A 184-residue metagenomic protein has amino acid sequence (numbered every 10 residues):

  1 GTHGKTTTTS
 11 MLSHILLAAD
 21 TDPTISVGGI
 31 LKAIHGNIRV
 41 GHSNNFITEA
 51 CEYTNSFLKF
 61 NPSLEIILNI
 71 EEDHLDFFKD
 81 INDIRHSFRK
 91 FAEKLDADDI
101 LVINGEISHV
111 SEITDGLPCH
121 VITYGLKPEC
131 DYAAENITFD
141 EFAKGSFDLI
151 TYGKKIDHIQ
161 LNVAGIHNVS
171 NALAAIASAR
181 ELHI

Functional and structural regions predicted by a protein language model:
G1-G105, H109-C119, L173, A177-A179: Phosphate-binding loop of NTP-binding sites
F78-R85, D99-I100, D115-I184: Adenine nucleotide phosphate-binding catalytic loops in nucleotide-utilizing enzymes
